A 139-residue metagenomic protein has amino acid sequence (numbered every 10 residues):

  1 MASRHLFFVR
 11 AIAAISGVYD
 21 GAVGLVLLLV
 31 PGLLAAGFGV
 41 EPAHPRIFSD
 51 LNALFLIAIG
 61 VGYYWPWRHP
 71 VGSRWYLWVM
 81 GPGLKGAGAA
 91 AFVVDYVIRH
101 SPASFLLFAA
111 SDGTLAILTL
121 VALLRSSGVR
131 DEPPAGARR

Functional and structural regions predicted by a protein language model:
M1-R4, G128-R139: Short, charged juxtamembrane terminal tails flanking transmembrane helices
L6-S16, D20-I47: Membrane-helix boundary elements
V9-S16, N52-F55, L77, G81-L84 (+2 more regions): Hydrophobic alpha-helical transmembrane segments of polytopic
V18-L27, H44-R68, M80-A90: Core segments of alpha-helical transmembrane spans in multipass integral membrane proteins
G37-I47, Y76-W78, S101-S111: Non-cytosolic membrane-interface motifs at loop->transmembrane helix junctions
Y63-Y76, Y96-V97: Juxtamembrane helix-break-helix junctions at the cytosolic face of small multi-pass alpha-helical membrane proteins
A90-L107, L124: Membrane-helix boundary connector in multi-pass membrane proteins
T114-P134: Membrane-water interface at the C-terminal end of transmembrane alpha helices
